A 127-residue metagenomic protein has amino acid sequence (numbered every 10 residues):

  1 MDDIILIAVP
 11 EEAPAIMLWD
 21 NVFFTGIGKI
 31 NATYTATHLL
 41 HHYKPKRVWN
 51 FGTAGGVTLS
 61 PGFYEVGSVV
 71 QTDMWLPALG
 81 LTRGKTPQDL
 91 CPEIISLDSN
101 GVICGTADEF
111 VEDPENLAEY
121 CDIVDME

Functional and structural regions predicted by a protein language model:
M1-I5: Extreme N-terminal starter segment of soluble prokaryotic enzymes
A8: Internal glycine-rich, Lys/Arg-flanked active-site/core loops of soluble domains
E11-M126: Glycine-rich phosphate- or other oxyanion-binding loops that anchor nucleotides, phosphorylated ligands
